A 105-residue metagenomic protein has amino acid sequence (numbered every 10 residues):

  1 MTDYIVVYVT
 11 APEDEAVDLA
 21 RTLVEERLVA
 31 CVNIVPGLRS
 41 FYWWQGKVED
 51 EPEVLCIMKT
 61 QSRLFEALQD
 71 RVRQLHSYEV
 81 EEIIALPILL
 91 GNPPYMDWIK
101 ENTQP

Functional and structural regions predicted by a protein language model:
M1-P105: Positively charged, small/polar-rich N-terminal and surface patches that mediate targeting and assembly and bind
